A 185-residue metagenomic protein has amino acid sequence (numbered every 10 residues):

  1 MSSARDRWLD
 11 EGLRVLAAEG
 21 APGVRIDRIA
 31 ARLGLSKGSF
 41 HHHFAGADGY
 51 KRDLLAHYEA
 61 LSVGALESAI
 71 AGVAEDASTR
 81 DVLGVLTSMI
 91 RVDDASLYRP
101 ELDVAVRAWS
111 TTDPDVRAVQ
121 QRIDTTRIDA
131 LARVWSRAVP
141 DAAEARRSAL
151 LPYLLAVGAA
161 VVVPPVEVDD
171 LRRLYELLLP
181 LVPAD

Functional and structural regions predicted by a protein language model:
M1-S3, D185: N-terminal intrinsically disordered/low-complexity leader segments
A4-R7, E11-D53: Helix-turn-helix
R7, E11-E19, A65-G72, V106 (+2 more regions): Solvent-exposed, amphipathic alpha-helical segments
A45-G49, A74, D94, T111 (+2 more regions): Residues in soluble alpha-helical coiled-coils and helical-bundle/repeat scaffolds
A56-V63: Short, basic, alpha-helical segments at the C-terminal edge of helix-turn-helix-like DNA-binding modules
V63, L97-V104, T112-V139, R147-L150: Amphipathic alpha-helical packing segments from all-alpha helical-bundle domains
E67-P100, S148, P152: Hydrophobic alpha-helical connector segments
R117-Q121, S136-D185: Hydrophobic/aromatic-rich alpha-helical bundle segments in the mid-to-C-terminal region
